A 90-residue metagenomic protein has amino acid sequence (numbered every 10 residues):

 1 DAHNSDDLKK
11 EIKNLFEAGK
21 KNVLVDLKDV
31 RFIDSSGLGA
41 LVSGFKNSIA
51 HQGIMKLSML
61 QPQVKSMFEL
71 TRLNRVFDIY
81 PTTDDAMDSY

Functional and structural regions predicted by a protein language model:
A2-V76: Amphipathic alpha-helical interaction surfaces in cytosolic regulatory modules
D78-T82: Short acidic-hydrophobic, aromatic-tinged amphipathic segments that line or gate anion-handling sites
